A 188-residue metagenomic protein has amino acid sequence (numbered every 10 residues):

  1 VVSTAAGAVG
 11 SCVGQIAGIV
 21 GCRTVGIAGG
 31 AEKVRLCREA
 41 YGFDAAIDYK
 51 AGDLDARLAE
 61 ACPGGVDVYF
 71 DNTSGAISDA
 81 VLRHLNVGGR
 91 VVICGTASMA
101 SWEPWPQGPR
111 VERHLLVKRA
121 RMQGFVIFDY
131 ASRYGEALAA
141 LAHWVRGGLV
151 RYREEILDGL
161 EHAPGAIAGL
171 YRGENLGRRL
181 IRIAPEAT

Functional and structural regions predicted by a protein language model:
V1-T188: Terminal helix/beta-alpha structural elements that buttress the NAD(P)+-binding lobe
